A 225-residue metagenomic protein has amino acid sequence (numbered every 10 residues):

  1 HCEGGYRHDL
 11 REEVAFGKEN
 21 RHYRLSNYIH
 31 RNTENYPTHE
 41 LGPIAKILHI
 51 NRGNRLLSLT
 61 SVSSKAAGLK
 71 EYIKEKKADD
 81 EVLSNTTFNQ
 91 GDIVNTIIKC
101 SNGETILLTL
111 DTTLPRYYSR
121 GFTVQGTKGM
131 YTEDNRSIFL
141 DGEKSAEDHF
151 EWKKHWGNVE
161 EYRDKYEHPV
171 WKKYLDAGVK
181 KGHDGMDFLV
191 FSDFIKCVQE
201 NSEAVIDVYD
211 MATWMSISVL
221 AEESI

Functional and structural regions predicted by a protein language model:
H1, E223-I225: C-terminal capping/lid region of NAD(P)-dependent oxidoreductase domains
H1-T87: Predominantly a Rossmann-like dinucleotide-binding segment in NAD(P)-dependent oxidoreductases
L41, A45, I97, F191-Q199 (+2 more regions): Non-transmembrane alpha-helical segments in soluble domains of secreted/periplasmic/extracellular proteins
K65, M130, I217-E223: Alpha-helical scaffold segments in carbohydrate-active enzymes
G68-G91, K99-C100, K128-I206: C-terminal glycine/acidic-rich active-site capping loop/insertion
Q90, L108-S119: Glycine-rich phosphate/pyrophosphate-binding beta-alpha loops
